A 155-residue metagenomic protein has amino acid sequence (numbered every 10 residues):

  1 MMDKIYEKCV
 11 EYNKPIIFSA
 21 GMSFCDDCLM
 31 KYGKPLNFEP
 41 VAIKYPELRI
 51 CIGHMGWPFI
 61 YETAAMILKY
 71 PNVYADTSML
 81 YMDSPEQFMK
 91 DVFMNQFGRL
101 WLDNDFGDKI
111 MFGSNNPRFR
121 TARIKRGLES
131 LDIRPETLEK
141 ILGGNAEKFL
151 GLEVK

Functional and structural regions predicted by a protein language model:
M1-M111: Catalytic pocket-lining loop regions of alpha/beta-barrel enzymes, especially the amidohydrolase/enolase/GH5 lineages
C9, H54, A75, N115 (+3 more regions): Conserved, mostly hydrophobic/aromatic
F106-K109, F119-K155: Mid-to-C-terminal alpha-helical segments outside catalytic/metal-binding sites
